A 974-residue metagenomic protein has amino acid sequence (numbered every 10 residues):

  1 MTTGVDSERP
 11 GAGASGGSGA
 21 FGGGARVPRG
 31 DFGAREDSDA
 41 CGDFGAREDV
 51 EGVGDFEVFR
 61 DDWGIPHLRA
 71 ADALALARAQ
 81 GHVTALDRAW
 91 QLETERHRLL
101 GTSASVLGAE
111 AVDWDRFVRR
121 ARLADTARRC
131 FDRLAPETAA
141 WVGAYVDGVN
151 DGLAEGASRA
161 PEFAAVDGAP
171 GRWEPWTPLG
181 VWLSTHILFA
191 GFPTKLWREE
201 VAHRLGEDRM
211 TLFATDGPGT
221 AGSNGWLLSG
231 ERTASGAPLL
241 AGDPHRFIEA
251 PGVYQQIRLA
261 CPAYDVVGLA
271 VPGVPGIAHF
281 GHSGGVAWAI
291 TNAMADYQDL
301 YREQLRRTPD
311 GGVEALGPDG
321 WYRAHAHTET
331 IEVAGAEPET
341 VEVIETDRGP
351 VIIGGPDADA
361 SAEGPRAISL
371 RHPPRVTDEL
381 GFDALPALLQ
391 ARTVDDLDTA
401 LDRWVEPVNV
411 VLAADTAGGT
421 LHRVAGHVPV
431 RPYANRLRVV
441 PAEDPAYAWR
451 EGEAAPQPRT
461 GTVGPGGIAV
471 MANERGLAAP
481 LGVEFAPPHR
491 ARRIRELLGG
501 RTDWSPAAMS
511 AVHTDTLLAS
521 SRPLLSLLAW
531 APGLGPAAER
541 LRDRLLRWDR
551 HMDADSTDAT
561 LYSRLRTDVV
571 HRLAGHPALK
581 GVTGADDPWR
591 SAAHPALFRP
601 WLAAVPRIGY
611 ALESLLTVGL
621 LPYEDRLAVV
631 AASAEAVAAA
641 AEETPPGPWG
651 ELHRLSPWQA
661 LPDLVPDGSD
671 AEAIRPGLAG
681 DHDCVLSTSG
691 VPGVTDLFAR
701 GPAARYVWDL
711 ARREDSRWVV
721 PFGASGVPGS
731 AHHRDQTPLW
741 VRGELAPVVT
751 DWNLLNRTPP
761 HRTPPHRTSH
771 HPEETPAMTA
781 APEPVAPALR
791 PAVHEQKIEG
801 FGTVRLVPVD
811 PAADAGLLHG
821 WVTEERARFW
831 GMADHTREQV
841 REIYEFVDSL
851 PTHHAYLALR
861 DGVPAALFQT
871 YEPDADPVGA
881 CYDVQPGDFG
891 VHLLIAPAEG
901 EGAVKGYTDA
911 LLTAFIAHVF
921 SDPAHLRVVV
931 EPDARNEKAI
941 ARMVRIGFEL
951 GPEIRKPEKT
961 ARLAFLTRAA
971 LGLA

Functional and structural regions predicted by a protein language model:
T2-G11, G22-G24, P28-G30, D43-S526 (+2 more regions): C-terminal/peripheral segments of proteins
M778-A812: Conserved N-terminal entry element of GNAT/NAT acetyltransferase domains
E845, S849-G900: Acetyl-CoA-dependent GNAT
E872, E931, E949-L963: Conserved catalytic-core motifs of GNAT/GCN5-like acyltransferases
G887, K956-A974: C-terminal "cap" of GNAT-fold acetyltransferases
A903-H918, A941, R945: Conserved acetyl-CoA-binding loop-helix of GNAT-fold acetyltransferases
V919-P932: Conserved GNAT acetyl-CoA-binding A-motif
V929-I940, P957: Conserved beta-strand-loop-alpha-helix junction that forms the acyl-donor binding cleft
